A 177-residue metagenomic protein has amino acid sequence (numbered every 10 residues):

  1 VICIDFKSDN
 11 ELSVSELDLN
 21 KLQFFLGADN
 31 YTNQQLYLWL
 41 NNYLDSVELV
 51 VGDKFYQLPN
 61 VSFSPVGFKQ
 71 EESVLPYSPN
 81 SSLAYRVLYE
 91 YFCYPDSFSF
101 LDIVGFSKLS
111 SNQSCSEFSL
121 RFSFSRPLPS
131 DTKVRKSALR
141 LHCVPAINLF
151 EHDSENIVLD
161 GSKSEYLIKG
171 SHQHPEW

Functional and structural regions predicted by a protein language model:
D5, E11-W177: Short, low-complexity Pro/Thr/Gly
